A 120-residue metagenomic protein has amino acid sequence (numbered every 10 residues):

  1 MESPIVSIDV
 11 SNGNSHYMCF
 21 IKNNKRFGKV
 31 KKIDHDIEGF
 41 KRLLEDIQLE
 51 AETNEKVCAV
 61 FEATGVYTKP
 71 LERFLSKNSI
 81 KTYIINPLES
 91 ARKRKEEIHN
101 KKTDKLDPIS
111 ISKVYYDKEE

Functional and structural regions predicted by a protein language model:
M1-E120: Phosphate- and other anionic-substrate recognition elements at nucleic-acid/protein interfaces
